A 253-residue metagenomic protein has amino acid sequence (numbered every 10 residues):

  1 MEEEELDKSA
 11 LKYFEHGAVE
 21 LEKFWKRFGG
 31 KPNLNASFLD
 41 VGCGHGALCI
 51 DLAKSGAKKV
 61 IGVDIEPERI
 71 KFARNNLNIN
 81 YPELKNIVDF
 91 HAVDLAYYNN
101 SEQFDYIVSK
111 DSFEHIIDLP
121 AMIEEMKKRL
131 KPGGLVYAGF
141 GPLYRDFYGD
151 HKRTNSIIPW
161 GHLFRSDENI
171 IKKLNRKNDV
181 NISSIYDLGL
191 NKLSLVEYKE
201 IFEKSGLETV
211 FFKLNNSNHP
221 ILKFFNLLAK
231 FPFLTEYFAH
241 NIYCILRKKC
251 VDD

Functional and structural regions predicted by a protein language model:
M1-E102, Y106, K110, H219-P220 (+2 more regions): Conserved N-terminal segment of class I S-adenosyl-L-methionine
E15-V19, I117, K192: Conserved phosphate-coordination/catalytic loops
I50, F72, D118-L119, F147-G149: Short glycine-/acidic-enriched loop or helix-start segments at secondary-structure transitions that form or flank
I50-A53, I123-K127: A structural alpha-helix within SAM-dependent methyltransferase catalytic domains
A57, K85-I87, G133, G206-T209: A generic structural signal for alpha->beta connector loops
D111-H115: Short catalytic micro-motifs in class I SAM-dependent methyltransferases
I116-I117, L130-K131: Helix-to-beta-strand junctions that scaffold the AdoMet/dcAdoMet cofactor pocket in Class I SAM-dependent enzymes
P120-E125, L135-C244: S-adenosyl-L-methionine-dependent methyltransferase catalytic module, highlighting the catalytic core
